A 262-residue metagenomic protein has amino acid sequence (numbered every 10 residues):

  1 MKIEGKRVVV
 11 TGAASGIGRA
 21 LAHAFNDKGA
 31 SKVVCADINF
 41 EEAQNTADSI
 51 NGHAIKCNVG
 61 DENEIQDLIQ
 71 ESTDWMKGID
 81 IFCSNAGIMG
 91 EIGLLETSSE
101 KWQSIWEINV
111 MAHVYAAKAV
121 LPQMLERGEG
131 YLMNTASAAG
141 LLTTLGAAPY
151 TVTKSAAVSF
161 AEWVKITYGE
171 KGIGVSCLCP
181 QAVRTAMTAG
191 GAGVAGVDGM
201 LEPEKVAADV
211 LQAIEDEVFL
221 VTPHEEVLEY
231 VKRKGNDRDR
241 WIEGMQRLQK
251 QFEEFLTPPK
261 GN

Functional and structural regions predicted by a protein language model:
K2-K32: Canonical Rossmann dinucleotide-binding motif of NAD(H)/NADP(H)-dependent dehydrogenases/reductases, specifically
A30-A43: Conserved glycine-rich Rossmann-like NAD(P)H-binding loop of the short-chain dehydrogenase/reductase
F40-E41, C57-D67, S99: The beta1-alpha1 cofactor-binding region of Rossmann-like NAD(H)/NADP(H)-dependent oxidoreductases
G93-W106: Substrate-binding pocket helix/loop in short-chain dehydrogenase/reductase
A117, T153: Active-site helix of classical SDR
S137: Residue(s) in the substrate-gating loop at a strand-loop-helix junction that position the organic substrate next
G199-M200, E204-N262: C-terminal tail/cap regions
